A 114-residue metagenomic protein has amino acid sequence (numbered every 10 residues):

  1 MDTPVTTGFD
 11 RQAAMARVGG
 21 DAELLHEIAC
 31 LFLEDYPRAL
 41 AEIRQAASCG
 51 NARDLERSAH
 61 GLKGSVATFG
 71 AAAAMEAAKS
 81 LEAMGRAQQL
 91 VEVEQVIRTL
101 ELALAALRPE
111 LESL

Functional and structural regions predicted by a protein language model:
M1-L114: Two-component system phosphorelay core
